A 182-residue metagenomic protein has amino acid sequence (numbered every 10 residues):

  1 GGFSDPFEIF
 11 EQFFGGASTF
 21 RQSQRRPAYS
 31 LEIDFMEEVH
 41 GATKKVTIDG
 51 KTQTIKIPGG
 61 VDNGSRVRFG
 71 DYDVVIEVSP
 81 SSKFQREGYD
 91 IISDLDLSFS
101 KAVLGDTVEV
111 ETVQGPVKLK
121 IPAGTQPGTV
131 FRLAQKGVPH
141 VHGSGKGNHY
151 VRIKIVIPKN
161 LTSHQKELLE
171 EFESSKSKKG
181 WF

Functional and structural regions predicted by a protein language model:
G1-K56, V75, E173-F182: Post-J-domain flank of DnaJ/Hsp40 co-chaperones
T52, K56-F182: Intrinsically disordered, low-complexity linker/assembly segments
